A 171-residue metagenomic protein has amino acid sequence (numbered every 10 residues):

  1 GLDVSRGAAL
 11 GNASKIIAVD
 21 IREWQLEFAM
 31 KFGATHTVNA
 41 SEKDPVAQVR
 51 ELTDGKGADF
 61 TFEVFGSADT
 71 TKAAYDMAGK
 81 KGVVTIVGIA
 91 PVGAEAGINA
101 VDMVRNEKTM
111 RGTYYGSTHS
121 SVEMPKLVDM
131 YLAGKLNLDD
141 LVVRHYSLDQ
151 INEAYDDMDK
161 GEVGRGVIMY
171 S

Functional and structural regions predicted by a protein language model:
G1-K43, A47: Mid-domain Rossmann-like dinucleotide-binding core that forms the NAD(H)/NADP(H) cofactor-binding site
R22, A90, G116: Residues in the short beta-alpha loop(s) of Rossmann-like NAD(P)-binding domains
P45-G55: Conserved amphipathic alpha-helix within the SDR
T53, F65, D76-G79: A generic alpha-to-beta junction signature in SAM-dependent methyltransferases
F62: N-terminal Rossmann-like NAD(P) cofactor-binding module of classical short-chain dehydrogenase/reductase
K72-D76, K80, S121-S171: C-terminal hydrophobic helical "lid"/dimerization subdomain of Rossmann-like NAD(P)H-dependent oxidoreductases
G82-V83, K108: Glycine-centered, small-residue-biased loops immediately flanking beta-strands in adenine/cofactor-binding cores
I89-E107, M124: Rossmann-fold NAD(P)-binding glycine/threonine-rich loop
